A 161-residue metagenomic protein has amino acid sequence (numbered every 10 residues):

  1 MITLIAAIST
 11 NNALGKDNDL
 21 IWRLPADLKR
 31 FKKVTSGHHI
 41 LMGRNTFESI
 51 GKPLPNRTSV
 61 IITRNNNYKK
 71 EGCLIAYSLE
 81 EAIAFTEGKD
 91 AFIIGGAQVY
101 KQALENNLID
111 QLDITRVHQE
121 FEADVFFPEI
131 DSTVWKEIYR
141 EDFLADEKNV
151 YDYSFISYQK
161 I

Functional and structural regions predicted by a protein language model:
M1-I161: Enzymes that bind and transform nitrogen-containing heteroaromatic metabolites
